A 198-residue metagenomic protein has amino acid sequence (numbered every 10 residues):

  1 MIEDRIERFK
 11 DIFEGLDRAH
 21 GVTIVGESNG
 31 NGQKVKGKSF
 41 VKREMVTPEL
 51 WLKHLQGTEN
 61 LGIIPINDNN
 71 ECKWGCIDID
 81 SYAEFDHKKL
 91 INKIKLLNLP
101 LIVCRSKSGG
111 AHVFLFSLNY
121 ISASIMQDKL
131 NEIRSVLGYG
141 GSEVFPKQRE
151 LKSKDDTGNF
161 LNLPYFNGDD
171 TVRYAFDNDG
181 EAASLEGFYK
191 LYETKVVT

Functional and structural regions predicted by a protein language model:
M1-W74, Y82-L90, P146, N159-F160 (+2 more regions): DNA replication initiation on ssDNA origins
R5, D11-I12, S124-E132, V196-T198: Accessory DNA-engaging acidic/polar modules
R18-V22, L99-V103, G141-S142: Short secondary-structure junctions
I64-N67, L101-S108, E143-P146: Short beta-strand
C76-I79, H87-R105: Active-site-adjacent loop/helix surface patches within enzyme catalytic domains that shape the substrate-binding cleft
I77, P100-M126, L151-P164: Histidine-centered divalent-metal-coordination microenvironment in nucleic-acid enzymes
D86-L96, F116-E143, T171-G187: Helical (often loop-to-helix) elements that flank the catalytic cores of nucleotide-handling enzymes
S142-E181: C-terminal polymerase-core module
